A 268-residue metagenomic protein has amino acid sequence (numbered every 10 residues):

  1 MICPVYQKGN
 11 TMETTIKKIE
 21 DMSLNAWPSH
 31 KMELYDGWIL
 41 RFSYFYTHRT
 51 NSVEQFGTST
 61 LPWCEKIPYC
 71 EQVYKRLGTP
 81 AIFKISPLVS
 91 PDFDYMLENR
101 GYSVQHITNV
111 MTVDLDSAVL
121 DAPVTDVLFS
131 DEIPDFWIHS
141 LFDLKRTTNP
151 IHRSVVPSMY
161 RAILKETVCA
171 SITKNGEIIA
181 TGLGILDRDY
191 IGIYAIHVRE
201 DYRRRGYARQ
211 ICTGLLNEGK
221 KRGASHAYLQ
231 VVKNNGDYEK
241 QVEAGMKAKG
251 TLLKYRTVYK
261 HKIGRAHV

Functional and structural regions predicted by a protein language model:
M1-R76, V89-S90, D94, P150-P157 (+1 more regions): N-terminal charged segments
P4-K8, L61-D135, L253-V258: Acyl-donor-binding surface of acyltransferase catalytic domains
Y44-S52, L186-Y194, R203: A conserved beta-turn-beta hairpin within the catalytic core of GNAT-like acetyltransferases that forms part
W63-E71, V198, R204-N217, K221: Conserved acetyl-CoA-binding loop-helix of GNAT-fold acetyltransferases
L77-S86, G219-V231: Conserved GNAT acetyl-CoA-binding A-motif
S90-V104, R209, K233-T251: Conserved active-site alpha-helix within GNAT-family acetyltransferase domains
I151-E200: A conserved beta-strand-loop-helix scaffold within acyl/acetyltransferase catalytic domains
A266-V268: Conserved small/polar residues in nucleotide/adenosyl-binding loops
